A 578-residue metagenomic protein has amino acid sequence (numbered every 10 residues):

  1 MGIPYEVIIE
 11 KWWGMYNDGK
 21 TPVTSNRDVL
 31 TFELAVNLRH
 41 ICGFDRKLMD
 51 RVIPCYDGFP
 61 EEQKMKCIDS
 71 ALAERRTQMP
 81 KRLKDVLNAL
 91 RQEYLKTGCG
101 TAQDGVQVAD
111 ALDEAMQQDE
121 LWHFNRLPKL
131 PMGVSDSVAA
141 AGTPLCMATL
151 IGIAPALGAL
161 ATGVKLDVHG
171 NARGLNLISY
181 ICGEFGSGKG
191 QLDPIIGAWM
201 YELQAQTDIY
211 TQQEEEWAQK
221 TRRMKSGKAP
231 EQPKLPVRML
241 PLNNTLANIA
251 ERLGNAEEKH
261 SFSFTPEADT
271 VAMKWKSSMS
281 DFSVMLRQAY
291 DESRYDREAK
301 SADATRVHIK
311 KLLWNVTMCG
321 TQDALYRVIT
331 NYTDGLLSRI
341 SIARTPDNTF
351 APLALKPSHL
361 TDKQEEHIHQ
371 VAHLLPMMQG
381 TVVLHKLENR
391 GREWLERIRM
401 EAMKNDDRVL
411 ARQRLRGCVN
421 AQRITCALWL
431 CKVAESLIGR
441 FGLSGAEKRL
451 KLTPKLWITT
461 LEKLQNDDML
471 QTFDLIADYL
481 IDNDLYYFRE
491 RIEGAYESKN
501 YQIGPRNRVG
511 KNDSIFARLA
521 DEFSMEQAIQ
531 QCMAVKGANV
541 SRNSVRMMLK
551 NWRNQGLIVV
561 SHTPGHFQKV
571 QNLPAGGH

Functional and structural regions predicted by a protein language model:
M1-G100, Q422, C426, L430 (+5 more regions): Modules that initiate DNA replication and primer synthesis
L87-H578: Phosphate-handling catalytic cores of nucleic-acid transaction enzymes
